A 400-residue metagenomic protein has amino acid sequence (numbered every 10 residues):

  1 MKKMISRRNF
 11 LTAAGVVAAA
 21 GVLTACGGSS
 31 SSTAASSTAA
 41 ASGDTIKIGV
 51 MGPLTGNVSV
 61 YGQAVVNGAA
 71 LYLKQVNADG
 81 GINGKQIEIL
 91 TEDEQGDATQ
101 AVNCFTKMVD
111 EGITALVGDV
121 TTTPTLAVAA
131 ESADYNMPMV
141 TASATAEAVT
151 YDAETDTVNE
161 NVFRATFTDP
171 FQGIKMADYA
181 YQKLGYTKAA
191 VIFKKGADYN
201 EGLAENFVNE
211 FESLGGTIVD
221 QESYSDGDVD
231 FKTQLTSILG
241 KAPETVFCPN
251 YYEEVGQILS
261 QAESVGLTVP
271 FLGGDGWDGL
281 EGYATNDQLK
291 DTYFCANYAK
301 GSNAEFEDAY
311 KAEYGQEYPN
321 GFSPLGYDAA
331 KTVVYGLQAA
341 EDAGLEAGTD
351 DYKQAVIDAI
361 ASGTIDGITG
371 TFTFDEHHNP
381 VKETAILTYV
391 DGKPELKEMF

Functional and structural regions predicted by a protein language model:
K2-L11, G27-F400: Extracytosolic ligand-binding ectodomains
G15-G21: Bacterial N-terminal signal peptides
L23-A25: C-terminal motif of bacterial Sec signal peptides marking the signal peptidase cleavage site
